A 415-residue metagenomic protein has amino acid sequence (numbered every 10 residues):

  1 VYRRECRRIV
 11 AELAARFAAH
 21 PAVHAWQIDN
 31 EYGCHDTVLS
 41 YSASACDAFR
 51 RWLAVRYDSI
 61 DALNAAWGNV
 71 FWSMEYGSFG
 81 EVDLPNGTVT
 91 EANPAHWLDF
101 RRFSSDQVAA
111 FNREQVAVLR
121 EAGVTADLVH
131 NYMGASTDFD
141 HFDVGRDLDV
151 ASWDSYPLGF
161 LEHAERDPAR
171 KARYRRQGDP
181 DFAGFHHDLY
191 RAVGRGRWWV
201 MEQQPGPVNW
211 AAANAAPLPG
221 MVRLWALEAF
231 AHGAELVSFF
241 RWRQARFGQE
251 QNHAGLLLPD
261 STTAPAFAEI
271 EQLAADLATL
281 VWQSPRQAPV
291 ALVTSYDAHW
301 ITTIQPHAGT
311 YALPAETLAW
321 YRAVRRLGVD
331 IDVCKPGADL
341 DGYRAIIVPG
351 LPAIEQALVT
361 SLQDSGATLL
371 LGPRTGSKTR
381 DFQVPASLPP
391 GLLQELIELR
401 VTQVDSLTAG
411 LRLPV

Functional and structural regions predicted by a protein language model:
V1-L189: Polysaccharide-binding and catalytic clefts of secreted carbohydrate-active enzymes
V82, Y156-G159, P168, A172-V415: Carbohydrate-binding surfaces of carbohydrate-active enzymes
